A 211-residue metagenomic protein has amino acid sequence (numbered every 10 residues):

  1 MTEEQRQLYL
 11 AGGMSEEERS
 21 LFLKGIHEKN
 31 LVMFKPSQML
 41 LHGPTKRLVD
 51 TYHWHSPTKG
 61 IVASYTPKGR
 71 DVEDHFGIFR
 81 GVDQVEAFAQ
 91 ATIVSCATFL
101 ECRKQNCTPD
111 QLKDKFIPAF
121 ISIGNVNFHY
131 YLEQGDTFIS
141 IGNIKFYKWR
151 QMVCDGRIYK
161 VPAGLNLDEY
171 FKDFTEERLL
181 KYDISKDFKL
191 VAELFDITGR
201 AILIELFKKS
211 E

Functional and structural regions predicted by a protein language model:
M1-F79, T108, F116, H129 (+2 more regions): Non-catalytic linker/capping segments at the edges of enzyme domains
Y52, I121-L165: Hydrophobic beta-sheet segments that form the core/acyl-binding groove of ACP/CoA-dependent acyl-chain-processing
S64, H75, L100-K104, C154: Short linear functional motifs in flexible/disordered or boundary regions
T66, Q90, V94-T98, K145 (+1 more regions): Short alpha-helical scaffold segments that flank and stabilize functional sites
P67, A89-T92, G124-Y130: Generic secondary-structure microfeatures
D71, G81-E86, K104, S140 (+1 more regions): Short, low-complexity, polar/charged sequence segments that are solvent-exposed and flexible
R80-K113: Active-site helix/loop of acyl-thioester processing domains in fatty-acid/polyketide metabolism, spanning hotdog-fold
L100-L132: Extended, positively charged loop/linker patches that create polyanion-binding surfaces
